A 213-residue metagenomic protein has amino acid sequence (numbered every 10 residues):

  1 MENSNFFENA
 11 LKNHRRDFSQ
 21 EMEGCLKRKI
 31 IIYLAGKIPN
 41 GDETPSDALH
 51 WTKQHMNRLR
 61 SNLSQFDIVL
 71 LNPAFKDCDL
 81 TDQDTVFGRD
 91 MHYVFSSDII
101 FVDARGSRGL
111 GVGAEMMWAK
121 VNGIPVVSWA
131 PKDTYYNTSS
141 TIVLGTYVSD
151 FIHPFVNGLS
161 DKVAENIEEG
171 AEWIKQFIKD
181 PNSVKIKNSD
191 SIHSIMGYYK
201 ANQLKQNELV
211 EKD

Functional and structural regions predicted by a protein language model:
E2-D213: Conserved catalytic or regulatory cores that recognize and/or transform ribose-phosphate-containing ligands
